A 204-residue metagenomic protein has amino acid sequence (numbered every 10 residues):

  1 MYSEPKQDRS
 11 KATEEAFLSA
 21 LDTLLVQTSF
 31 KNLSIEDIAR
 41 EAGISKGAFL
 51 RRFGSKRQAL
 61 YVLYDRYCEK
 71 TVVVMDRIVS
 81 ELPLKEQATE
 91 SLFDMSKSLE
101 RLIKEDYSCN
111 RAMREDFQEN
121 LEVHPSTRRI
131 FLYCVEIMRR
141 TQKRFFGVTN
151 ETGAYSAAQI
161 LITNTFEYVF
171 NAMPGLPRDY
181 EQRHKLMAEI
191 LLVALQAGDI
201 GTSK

Functional and structural regions predicted by a protein language model:
M1-A12, D199-K204: N-terminal intrinsically disordered/low-complexity leader segments
S10, E14, Y64, C68 (+2 more regions): Amphipathic, non-transmembrane alpha-helical scaffold segments
A12, A16, L24-Q58, V62: Helix-turn-helix
I35, D65-V72: Short, basic, alpha-helical segments at the C-terminal edge of helix-turn-helix-like DNA-binding modules
V62, R66, D76-E105, A157-L161 (+1 more regions): Hydrophobic alpha-helical connector segments
V72, D76, L102, N120-F146 (+1 more regions): Amphipathic alpha-helical packing segments from all-alpha helical-bundle domains
S98-P125, F170-P174: Amphipathic alpha-helical segments used for helix-helix packing
K143-I190, G201-K204: Hydrophobic/aromatic-rich alpha-helical bundle segments in the mid-to-C-terminal region
